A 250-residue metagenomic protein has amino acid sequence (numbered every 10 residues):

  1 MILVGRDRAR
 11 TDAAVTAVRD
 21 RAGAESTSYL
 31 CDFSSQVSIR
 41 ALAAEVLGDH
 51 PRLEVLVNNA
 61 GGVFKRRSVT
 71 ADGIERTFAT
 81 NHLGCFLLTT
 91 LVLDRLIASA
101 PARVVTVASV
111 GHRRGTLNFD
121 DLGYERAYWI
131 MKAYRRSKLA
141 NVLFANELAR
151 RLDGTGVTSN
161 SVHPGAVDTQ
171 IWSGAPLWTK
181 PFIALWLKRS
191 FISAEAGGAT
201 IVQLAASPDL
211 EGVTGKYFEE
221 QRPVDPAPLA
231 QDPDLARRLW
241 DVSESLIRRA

Functional and structural regions predicted by a protein language model:
M1-Q170, R249-A250: Rossmann-fold NAD(P)H-dependent dehydrogenase/reductase core
L3, C31, R189, P228-Q231: Pocket-edge positions in alpha/beta enzyme catalytic cores
R10, A175-W178, L235: Short acidic-hydrophobic sequence patches enriched in Asp/Glu that either
A44, T116, L229, P233-A250: Non-catalytic terminal and boundary segments that flank Rossmann-like NAD(P)-dependent oxidoreductase
R66, P226-L229: A generic structural signal for short coil/turn motifs at secondary-structure boundaries
L122, D168-L185: A glycine/serine/threonine-rich, flexible loop-to-helix segment that serves as the NAD(P) cofactor-binding "lid"
R126, I130, I183-L187, D225-P226: A short, mixed-charge helix-start or loop-turn motif at secondary-structure junctions
S137, S161, L185-V224, P233-D241: C-terminal helical subdomain
